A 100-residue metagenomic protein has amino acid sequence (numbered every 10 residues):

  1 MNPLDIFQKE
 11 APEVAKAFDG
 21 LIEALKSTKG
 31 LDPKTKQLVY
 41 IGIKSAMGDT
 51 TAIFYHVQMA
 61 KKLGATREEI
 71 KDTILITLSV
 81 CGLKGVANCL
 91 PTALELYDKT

Functional and structural regions predicted by a protein language model:
M1-T35, G48, K61-K62, V86-T100: Acidic, glycine/proline-rich low-complexity segments that act as flexible tails and inter-domain linkers
S27, S45-G48, A52, S79: Short helix-loop boundary/capping segments at the starts of domains
K34-L38, E69-T73, C89: Residue-level detector of well-ordered alpha-helical segments, enriched for hydrophobic/aromatic packing positions
L38-S45, T73-V80: Short alpha-helical scaffolding segments that buttress acidic/His motifs in well-ordered protein cores
D49-L75: Mid-chain, well-packed structural core segment of small domains
L83: Substrate/cofactor-recognition hotspot
